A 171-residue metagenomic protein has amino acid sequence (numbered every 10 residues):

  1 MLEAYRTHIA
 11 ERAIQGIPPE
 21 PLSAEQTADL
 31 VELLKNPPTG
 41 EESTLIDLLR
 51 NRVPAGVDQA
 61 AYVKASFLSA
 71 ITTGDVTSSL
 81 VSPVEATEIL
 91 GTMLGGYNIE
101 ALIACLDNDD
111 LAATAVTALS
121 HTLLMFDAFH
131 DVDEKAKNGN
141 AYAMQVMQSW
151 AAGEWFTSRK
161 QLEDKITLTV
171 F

Functional and structural regions predicted by a protein language model:
M1-N36: Amphipathic alpha-helical packing elements
L2-Y5, D133-F171: Eukaryotic acidic, Ser/Thr-rich intrinsically disordered low-complexity regions
A4-H8, D29, T44, S66-F67 (+5 more regions): Exposed alpha-helical structural elements
H8-R12, L33, L48, A70 (+2 more regions): Residues that form generic nucleotide/phosphate-binding pockets
I17-E20, E42-D58, V76, L80-G95 (+3 more regions): Structural detector for internal amphipathic alpha-helices that build alpha-solenoid repeat scaffolds
A24-V31, A55-G74, M93-L106, L124-A136 (+1 more regions): Amphipathic alpha-helical scaffolding segments comprising HEAT/armadillo-like alpha-solenoid repeats
P37, G74, S78, D107-D110 (+1 more regions): Structural signature of alpha-solenoid helical repeat scaffolds
T39-T44, A136-K137: Short, structured secondary-structure boundary patches
